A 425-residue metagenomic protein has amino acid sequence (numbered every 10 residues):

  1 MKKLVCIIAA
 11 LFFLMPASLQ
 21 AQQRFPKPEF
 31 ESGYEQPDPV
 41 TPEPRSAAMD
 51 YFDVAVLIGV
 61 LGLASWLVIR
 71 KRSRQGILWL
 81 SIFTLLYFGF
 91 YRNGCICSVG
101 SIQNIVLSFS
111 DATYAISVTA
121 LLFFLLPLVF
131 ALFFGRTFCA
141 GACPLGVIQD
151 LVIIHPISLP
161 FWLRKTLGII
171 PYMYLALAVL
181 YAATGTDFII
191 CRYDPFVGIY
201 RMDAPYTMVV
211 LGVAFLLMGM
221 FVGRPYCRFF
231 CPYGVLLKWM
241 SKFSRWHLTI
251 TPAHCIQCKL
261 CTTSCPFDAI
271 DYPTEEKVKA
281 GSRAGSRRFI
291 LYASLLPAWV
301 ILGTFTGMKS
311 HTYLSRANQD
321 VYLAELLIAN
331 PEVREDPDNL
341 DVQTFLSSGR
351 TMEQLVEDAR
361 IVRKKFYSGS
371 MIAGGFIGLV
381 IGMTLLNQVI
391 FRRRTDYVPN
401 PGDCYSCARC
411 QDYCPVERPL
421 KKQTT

Functional and structural regions predicted by a protein language model:
L4-M15: Sec-dependent N-terminal signal peptides
L19-T425: Non-ligating segments of multi-cofactor redox enzymes
